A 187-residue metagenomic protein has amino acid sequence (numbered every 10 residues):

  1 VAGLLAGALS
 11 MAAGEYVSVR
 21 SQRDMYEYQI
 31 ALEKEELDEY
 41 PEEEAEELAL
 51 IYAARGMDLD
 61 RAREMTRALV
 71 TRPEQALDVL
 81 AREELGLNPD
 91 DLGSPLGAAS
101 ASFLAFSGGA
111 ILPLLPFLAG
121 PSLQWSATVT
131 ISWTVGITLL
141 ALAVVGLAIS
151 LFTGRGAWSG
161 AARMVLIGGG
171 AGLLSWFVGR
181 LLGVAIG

Functional and structural regions predicted by a protein language model:
V1, A99-F103, I131-G136, A161-L166: Hydrophobic alpha-helical transmembrane segments
V1-S18: Internal alpha-helical transmembrane segments
Y16-R20, L87-P89, G146-G156: C-terminal ends of transmembrane helices
V19-F103: Cytosol/matrix-facing amphipathic helices and coiled-coil assembly/linker segments of eukaryotic membrane proteins
S102-P113: Core segments of transmembrane alpha-helices that mediate helix-helix packing or line hydrophobic substrate/ligand
L112-P116, G136-R155: Transmembrane alpha-helical segments of integral membrane proteins
R163-W176: Small-residue-rich segments of transmembrane alpha-helices in multi-pass membrane proteins, especially helix faces
W176-G187: Juxtamembrane boundary at the C-terminal end of a transmembrane helix
